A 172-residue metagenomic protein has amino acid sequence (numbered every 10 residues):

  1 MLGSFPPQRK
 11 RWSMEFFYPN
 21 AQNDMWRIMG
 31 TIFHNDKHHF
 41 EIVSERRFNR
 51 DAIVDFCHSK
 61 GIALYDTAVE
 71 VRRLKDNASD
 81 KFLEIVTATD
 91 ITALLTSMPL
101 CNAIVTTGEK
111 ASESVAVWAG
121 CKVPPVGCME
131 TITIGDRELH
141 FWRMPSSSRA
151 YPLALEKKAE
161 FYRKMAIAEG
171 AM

Functional and structural regions predicted by a protein language model:
M1-S4: N-terminal nucleotide-binding beta1-loop-alpha1 segment
P7-W12, P19-A21, I28, K75-T92 (+1 more regions): C-terminal capping/extension of enzyme domains
W12-F82: Short, surface-exposed acidic-centric catalytic microdomains
K37, N102-A103, V123: Secondary-structure boundary/capping signal
D55-C57, S97, I134: Generic structural signal for beta-strand residues in well-ordered domains
S59-W118: Internal catalytic-core helix/loop-beta-alpha segment that presents or stabilizes conserved functional determinants
